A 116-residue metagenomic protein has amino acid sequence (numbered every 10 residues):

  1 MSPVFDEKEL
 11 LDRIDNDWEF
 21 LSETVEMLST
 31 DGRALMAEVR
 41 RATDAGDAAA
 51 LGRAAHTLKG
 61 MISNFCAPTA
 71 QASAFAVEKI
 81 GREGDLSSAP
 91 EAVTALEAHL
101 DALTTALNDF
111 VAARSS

Functional and structural regions predicted by a protein language model:
M1-S116: Two-component system phosphorelay core
